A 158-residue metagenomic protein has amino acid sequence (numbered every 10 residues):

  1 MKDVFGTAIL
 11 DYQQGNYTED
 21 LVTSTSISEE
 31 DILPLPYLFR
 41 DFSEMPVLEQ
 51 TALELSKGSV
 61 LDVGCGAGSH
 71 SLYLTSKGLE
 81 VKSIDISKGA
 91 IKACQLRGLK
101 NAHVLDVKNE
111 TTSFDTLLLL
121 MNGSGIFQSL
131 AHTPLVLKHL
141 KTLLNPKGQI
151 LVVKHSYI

Functional and structural regions predicted by a protein language model:
M1-L55: S-adenosyl-L-methionine
K57-G66: Conserved class I S-adenosyl-L-methionine
A67-G78: Conserved SAM-binding loop of SAM-dependent methyltransferases across substrates and taxa, primarily the Class I
S87-K88: Conserved SAM/SAH-binding beta-strand->alpha-helix loop
G98-K108: Conserved SAM-binding strand-loop segment of SAM-dependent methyltransferases
S113-P134: A short SAM/SAH-binding and catalytic strip from SAM-dependent methyltransferases
P134-P146: A short glycine-rich, Lys/Arg-flanked "PGG" loop and its adjoining helix->strand segment in the class I
L144-K154: Conserved beta-strand signature within the Rossmann-like core of class I S-adenosyl-L-methionine
